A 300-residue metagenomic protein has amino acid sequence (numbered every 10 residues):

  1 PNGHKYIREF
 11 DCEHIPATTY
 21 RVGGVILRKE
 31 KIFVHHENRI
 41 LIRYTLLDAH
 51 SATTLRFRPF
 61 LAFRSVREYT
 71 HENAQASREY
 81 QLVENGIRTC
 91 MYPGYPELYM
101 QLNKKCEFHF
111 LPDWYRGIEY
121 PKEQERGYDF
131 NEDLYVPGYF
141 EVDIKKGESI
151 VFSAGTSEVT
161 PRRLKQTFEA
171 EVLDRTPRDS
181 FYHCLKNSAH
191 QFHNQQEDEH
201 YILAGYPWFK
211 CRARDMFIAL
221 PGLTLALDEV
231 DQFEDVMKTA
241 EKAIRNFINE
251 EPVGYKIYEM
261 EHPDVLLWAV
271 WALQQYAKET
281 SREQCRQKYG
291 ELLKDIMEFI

Functional and structural regions predicted by a protein language model:
P1-I300: Acidic, mature catalytic/reactive cores of soluble proteins
